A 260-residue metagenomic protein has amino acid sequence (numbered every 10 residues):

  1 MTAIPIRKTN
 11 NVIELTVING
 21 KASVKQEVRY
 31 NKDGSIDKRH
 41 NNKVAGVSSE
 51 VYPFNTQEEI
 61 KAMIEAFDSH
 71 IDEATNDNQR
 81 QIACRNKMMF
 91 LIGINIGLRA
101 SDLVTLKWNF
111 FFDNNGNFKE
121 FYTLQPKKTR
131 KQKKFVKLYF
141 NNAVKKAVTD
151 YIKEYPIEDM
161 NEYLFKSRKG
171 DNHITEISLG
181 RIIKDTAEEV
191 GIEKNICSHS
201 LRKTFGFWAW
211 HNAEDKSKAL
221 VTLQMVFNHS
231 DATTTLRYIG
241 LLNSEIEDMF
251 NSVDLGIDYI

Functional and structural regions predicted by a protein language model:
T2-K21, N42-K43, V47-F54, L255-I260: C-terminal secondary-structure termini that scaffold catalytic or DNA-interacting sites
I4, K127-R168: Basic, alpha-helical nucleic-acid-contacting "clamp/cap" segments
A45-D68, Q132-N141, E158-N161: DNA breakage-rejoining catalytic core of tyrosine-based enzymes
I60-I96, D215: Basic, Lys/Arg- and aromatic-enriched nucleic-acid-binding interface segment
D102-V104, I196, G206-A209, E214-H229: Active-site-proximal segment of tyrosine recombinases
T105-K137, V144: Conserved tyrosine-mediated DNA breakage-rejoining catalytic core shared by Y-recombinases
K128-R130, F227-S252: Catalytic-site neighborhood detector that most strongly recognizes the C-terminal catalytic loop/helix of tyrosine
D171, S178, H211: Catalytic phosphate/metal-binding cores of nucleic-acid and nucleotide-processing enzymes, i.e., regions that mediate
